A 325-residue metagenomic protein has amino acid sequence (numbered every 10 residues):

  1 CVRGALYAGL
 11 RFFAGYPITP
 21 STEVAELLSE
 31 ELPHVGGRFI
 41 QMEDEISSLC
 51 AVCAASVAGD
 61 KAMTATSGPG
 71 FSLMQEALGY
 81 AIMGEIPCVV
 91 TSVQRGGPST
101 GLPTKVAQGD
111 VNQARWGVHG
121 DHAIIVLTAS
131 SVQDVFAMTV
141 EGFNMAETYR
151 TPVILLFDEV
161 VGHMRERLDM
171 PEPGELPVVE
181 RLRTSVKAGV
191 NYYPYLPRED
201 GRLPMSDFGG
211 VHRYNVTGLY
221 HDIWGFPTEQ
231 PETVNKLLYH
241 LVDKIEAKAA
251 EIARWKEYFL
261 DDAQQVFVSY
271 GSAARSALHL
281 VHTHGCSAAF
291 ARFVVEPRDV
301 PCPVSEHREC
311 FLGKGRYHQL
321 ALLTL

Functional and structural regions predicted by a protein language model:
C1-W116, A123, E159: Thiamine diphosphate
R11-G15, A62-T66, I125-S130, Q264-S269 (+1 more regions): Short glycine-rich or small-residue beta-strand-to-loop segments that form or flank ligand, phosphate, metal/Fe-S
V24-L27, A51-A54, M74-L78, S99-V106 (+5 more regions): Short acidic, glycine/serine/threonine-rich loops at helix termini
C50, T64, V90-T91, L155 (+3 more regions): Structural beta-sheet core signal
P69-G70, R95-G96, S131-Q133, V160-G162 (+3 more regions): Short, glycine-/Ser/Thr-/acidic-enriched flexible segments
S99, T104, N112-Q113, V118-G120 (+2 more regions): Thiamine diphosphate
K105-E159, V179-S185: Conserved thiamine diphosphate
V153-K256: Conformationally flexible catalytic loops at phosphate/diphosphate-handling active centers
